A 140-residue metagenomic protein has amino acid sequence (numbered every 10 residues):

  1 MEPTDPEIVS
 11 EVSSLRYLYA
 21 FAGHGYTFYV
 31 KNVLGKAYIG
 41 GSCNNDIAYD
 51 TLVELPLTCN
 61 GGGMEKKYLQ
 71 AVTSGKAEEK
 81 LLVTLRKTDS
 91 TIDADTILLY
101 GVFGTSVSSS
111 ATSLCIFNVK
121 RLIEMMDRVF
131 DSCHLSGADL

Functional and structural regions predicted by a protein language model:
M1-L140: Disulfide-stabilized extracellular ectodomains of secreted/luminal proteins, especially beta-rich
